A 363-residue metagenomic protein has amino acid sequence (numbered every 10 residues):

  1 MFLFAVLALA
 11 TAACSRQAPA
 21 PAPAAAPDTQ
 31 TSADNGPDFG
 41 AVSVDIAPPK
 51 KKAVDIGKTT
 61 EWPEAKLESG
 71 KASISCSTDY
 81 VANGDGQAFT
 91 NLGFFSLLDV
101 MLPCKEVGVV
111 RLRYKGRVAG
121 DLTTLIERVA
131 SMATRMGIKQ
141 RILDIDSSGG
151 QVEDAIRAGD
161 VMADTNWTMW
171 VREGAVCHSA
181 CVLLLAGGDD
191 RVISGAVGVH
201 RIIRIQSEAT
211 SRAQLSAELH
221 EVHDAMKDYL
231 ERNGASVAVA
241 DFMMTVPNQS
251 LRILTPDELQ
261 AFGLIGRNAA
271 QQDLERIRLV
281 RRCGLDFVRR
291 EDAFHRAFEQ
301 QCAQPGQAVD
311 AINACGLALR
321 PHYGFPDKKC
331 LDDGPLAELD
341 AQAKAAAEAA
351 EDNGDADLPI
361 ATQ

Functional and structural regions predicted by a protein language model:
F2-T11: Bacterial N-terminal signal peptides
C14-Q17: Bacterial signal peptide processing site
P19-A20, P27-K139, S148-G150, S194-V237 (+1 more regions): Small-residue-centered hinge/linker elements
T123-A130, A155-G159, A163, C181-V182 (+5 more regions): Extracytoplasmic/secreted envelope proteins and their assembly/folding machinery, especially bacterial periplasmic
K139-I145, W170-G174, S194-V197, S236-V246 (+1 more regions): Surface-exposed patches in mature extracellular/periplasmic domains of secreted proteins
Q151-D154, V161-Q206: Glycine-rich beta-to-alpha active-site loop
Q206-A293, A297, Q301: Charged, glycine-interspersed solvent-exposed loop segments at helix/strand-loop junctions that cap or gate access
Q272-Q363: Low-complexity, Gly/Ser/Thr/Pro-rich intrinsically disordered linker/tail segments
